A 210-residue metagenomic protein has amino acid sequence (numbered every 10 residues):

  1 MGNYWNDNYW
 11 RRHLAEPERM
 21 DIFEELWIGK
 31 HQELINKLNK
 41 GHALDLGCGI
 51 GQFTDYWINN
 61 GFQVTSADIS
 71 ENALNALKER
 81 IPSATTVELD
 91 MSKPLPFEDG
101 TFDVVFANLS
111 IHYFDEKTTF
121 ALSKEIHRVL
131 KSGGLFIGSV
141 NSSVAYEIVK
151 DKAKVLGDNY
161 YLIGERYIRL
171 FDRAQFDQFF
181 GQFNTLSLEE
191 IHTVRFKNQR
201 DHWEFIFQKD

Functional and structural regions predicted by a protein language model:
M1-L38, G49-P94, I137-D210: Class I (Rossmann-like) S-adenosyl-L-methionine-dependent methyltransferase catalytic domain, capturing the SAM-binding
G41, T101, G133-G134: Surface-exposed loop/turn positions
D45: Class I SAM-dependent methyltransferase core
L95-V105: A short acidic, Gly/Pro-enriched loop at the edge of an enzyme's catalytic core that lines a small-molecule cofactor
A107-S110: A short beta-strand submotif of the Rossmann-like class I SAM-dependent methyltransferase core that lines
H112-F114: A short His-aromatic
E116-K117, V149: Conserved catalytic-core motifs of eukaryotic protein kinase domains, centered on the activation segment
F120-S132: A short glycine-rich, Lys/Arg-flanked "PGG" loop and its adjoining helix->strand segment in the class I
